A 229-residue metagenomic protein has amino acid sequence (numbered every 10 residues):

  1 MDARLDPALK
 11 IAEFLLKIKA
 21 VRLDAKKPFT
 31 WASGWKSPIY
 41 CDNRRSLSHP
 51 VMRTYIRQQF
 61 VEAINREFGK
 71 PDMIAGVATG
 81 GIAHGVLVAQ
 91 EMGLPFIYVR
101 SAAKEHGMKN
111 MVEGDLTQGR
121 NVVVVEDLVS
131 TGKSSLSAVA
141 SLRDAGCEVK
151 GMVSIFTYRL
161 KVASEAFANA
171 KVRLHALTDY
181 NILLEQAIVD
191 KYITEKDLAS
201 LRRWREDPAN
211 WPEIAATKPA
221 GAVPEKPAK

Functional and structural regions predicted by a protein language model:
M1-G69: Active-site-facing substrate-recognition patch
D2-E13, K17, A140-K229: PRPP-dependent phosphoribosyltransferase catalytic core
E62, R66, V86, Q90 (+2 more regions): Short, well-ordered alpha-helices that flank and scaffold nucleotide-derived cofactor binding pockets
G69-A78, V153: Short glycine-rich phosphate-binding loop at a beta-alpha junction
D72, R120, K150: Conserved acidic residues
G80-I82: Conserved coil-to-alpha-helix start sites within the AMP-binding
G85-V123, T131-S137: Short, glycine/charge-rich flexible loops or terminal/linker lids adjacent to PRPP-binding catalytic cores
